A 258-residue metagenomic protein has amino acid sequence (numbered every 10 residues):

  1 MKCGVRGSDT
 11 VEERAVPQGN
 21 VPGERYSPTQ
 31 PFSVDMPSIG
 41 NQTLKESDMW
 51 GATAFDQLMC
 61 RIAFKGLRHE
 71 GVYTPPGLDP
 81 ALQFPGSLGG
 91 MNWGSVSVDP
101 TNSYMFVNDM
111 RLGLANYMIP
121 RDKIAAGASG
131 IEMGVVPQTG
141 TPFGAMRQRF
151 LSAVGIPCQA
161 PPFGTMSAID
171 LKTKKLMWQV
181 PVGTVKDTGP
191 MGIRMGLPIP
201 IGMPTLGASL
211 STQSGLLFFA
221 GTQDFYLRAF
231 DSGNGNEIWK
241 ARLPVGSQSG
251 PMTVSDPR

Functional and structural regions predicted by a protein language model:
M1-R258: Noncatalytic, solvent-exposed loop/strand surfaces of beta-propeller-type extracellular/periplasmic domains
